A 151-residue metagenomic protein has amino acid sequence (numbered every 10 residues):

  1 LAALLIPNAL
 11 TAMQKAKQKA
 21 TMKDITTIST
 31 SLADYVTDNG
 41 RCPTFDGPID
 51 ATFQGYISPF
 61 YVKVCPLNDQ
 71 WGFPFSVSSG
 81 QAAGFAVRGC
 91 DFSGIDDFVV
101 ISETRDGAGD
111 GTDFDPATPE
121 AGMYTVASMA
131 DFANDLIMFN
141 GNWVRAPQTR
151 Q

Functional and structural regions predicted by a protein language model:
L1-K23: Amphipathic alpha-helical segments typified by the pilin-like N-terminal helix that continues immediately C-terminal
N8, L32, V36-N39, T104 (+1 more regions): A generic secondary-structure signal for well-formed alpha-helical elements
T21-L32: N-terminal membrane-insertion helices
T21-M22, D38, F45, G111-D113: Short, solvent-exposed loop/turn and secondary-structure capping segments
M22, P74, I95-D97: Extracellular structured ligand-interaction cores
T30-R88: Extracellular/periplasmic head regions of type IV pilus-like filament subunits
A83-Q151: Short, surface-exposed interaction loops/tails
